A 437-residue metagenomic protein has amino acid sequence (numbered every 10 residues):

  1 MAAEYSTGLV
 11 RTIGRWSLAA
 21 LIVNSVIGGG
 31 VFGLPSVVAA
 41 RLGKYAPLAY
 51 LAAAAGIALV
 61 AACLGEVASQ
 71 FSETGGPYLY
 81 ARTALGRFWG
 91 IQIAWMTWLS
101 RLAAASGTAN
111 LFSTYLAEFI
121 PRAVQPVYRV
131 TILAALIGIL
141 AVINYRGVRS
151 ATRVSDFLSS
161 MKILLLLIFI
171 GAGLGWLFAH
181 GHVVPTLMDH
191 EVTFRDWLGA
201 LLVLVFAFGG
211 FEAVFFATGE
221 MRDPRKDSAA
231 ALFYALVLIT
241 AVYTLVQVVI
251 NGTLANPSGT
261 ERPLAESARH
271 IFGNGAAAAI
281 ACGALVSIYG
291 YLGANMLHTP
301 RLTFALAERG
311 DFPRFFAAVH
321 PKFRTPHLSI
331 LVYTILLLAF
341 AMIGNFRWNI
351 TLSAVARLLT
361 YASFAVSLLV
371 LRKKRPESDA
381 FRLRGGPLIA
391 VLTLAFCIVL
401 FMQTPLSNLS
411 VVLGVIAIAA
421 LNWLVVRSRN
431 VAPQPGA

Functional and structural regions predicted by a protein language model:
M1-E4, R82, A109-I132, L165 (+5 more regions): Helix-loop-helix connectors at the membrane interface of multi-pass transporters/channels
M1-Y45, L51, I57-A62, E73-T74 (+4 more regions): Membrane-interface "cap" regions at the ends of multi-pass membrane proteins
E4-L9, A46-P47, L51, A123-R129 (+1 more regions): Helix-loop-helix junctions that connect adjacent transmembrane segments in multi-pass membrane transporters
R11-I22, G86-L99, I132-L136, E191-L204 (+4 more regions): Select transmembrane alpha-helical segments in multipass membrane proteins
A39-R41, A49, A58-I137, V142-Y145 (+3 more regions): Hydrophobic transmembrane alpha-helices that form the core helical bundles of multi-pass secondary transporters
L79-Y80, G86, A117-R122, A231-M296 (+1 more regions): TM-loop-TM module centered on a large, flexible mid-protein loop between adjacent transmembrane helices in multi-pass
Y128-A179, E191-V192, L232-L236, S353-S363 (+2 more regions): Membrane-interface loop-to-helix entry segments
V154, F315-R324, Y361-L409, R429-A432 (+1 more regions): C-terminal membrane-solvent junction of multi-pass transporters and transport-like membrane proteins
